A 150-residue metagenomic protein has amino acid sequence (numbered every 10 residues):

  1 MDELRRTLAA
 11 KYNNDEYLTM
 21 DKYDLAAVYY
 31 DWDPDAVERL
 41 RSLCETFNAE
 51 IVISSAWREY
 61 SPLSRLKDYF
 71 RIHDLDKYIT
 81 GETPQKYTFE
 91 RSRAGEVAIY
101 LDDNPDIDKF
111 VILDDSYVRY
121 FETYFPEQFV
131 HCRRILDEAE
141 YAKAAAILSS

Functional and structural regions predicted by a protein language model:
M1-Y87: Alpha-helical substrate-recognition element adjacent to the catalytic core
S64-S150: C-terminal cap/substrate-recognition subdomain and adjoining C-terminal extension of metal-dependent phosphatase-like
